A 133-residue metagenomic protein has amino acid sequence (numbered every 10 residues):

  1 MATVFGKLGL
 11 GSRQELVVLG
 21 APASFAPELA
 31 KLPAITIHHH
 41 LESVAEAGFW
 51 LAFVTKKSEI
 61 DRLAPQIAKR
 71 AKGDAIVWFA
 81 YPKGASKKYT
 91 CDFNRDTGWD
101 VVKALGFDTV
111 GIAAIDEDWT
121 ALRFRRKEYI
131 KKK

Functional and structural regions predicted by a protein language model:
M1-L32: N-terminal, charge-rich interaction modules
T36-A47: Short acidic low-complexity segments
W50-I60: Short, glycine-rich nucleotide/cofactor-binding loops
D61-F93: Mid-chain, well-packed structural core segment of small domains
V101: Long, contiguous binding/interaction regions
L105-K133: Class I S-adenosyl-L-methionine
